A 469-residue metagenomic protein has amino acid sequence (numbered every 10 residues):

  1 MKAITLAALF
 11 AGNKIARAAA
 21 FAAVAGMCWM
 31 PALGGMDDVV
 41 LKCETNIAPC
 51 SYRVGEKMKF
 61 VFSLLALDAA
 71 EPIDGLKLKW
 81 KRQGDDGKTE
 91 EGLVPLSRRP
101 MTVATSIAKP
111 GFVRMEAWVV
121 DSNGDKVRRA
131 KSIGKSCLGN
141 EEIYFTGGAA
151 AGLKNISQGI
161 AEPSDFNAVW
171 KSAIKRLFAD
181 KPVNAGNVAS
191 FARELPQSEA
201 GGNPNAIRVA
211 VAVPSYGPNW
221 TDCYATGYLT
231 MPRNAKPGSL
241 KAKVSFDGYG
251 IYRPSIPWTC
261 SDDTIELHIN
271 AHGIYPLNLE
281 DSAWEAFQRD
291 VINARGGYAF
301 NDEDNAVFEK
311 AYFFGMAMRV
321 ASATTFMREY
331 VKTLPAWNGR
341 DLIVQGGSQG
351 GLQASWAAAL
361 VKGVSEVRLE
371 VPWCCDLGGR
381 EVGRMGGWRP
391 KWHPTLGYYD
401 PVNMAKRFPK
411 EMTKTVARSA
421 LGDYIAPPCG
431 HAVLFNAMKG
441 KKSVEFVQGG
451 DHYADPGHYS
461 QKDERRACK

Functional and structural regions predicted by a protein language model:
G35-N205: N-terminal targeting or regulatory segments adjacent to alpha/beta-hydrolase or S9 domains
A48-C50, V188-A235: N-terminal cap/lid segment of alpha/beta-hydrolase-fold proteins
G227, G238-Y249: Short beta-strand element of the alpha/beta-hydrolase
Y252-M318, G379-E381: Cap/lid segment of the alpha/beta-hydrolase catalytic domain
Y298-S348: Gly/Ser-rich "nucleophile elbow"/oxyanion-hole loop immediately N-terminal to the catalytic nucleophile in hydrolases
G347, G351-G397, F446, A454-G457: Hydrolase active-site cap/lid region
G378-M438: The feature captures the conserved acid-bearing segment of alpha/beta-hydrolase catalytic domains
I425-P428, A432-K469: C-terminal catalytic histidine-bearing segment of alpha/beta-hydrolase fold enzymes
